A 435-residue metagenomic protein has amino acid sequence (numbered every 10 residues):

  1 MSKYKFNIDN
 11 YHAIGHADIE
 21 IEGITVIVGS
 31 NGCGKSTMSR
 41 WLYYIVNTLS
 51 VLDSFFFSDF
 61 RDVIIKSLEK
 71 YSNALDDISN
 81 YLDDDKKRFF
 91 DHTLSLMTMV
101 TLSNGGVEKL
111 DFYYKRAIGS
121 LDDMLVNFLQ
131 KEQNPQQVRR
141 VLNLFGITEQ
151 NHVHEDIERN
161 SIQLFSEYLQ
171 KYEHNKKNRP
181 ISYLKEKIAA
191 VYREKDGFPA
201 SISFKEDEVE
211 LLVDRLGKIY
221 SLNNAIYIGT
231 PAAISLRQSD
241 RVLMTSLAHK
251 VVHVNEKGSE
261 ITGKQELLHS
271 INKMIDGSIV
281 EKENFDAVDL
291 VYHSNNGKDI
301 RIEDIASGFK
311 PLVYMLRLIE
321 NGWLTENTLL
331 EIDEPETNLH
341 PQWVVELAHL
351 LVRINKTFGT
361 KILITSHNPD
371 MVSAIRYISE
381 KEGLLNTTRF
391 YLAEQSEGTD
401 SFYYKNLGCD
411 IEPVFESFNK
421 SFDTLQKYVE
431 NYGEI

Functional and structural regions predicted by a protein language model:
M1-V51, V291-Q426, E430: Switch/communication elements of ASCE P-loop NTPase nucleotide-binding domains
K5-N7, T48-N327, G398-I435: Phosphate-coordinating catalytic segments in nucleotide- and nucleic-acid-processing enzymes
